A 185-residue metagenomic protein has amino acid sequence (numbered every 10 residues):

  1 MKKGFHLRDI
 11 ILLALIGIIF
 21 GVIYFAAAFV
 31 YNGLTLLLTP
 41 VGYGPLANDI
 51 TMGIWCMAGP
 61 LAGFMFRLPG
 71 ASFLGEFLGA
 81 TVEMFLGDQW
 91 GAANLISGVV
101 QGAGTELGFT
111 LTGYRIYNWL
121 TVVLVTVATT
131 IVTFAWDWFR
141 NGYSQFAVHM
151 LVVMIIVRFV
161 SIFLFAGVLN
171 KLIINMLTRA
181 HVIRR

Functional and structural regions predicted by a protein language model:
K2-A62, N175: Hydrophobic transmembrane alpha-helices
I10-L15, G53, M57, G70-L74 (+3 more regions): Hydrophobic alpha-helical transmembrane segments
L12-G17, I96-W138: Short helix-perturbing small/polar motifs within transmembrane alpha-helices
I23-L34, V82-W90, W136-S144: Transmembrane helix-loop junctions in multi-pass membrane proteins
A28, G79-L107: Interfacial aromatic-anchored transmembrane helix boundaries in multi-pass membrane proteins
L38-V41, R115-R185: Membrane-embedded alpha-helical hairpins and interfacial helices in multi-pass inner-membrane proteins
G63-F73, L111-L120: Membrane-helix interface "capping/anchor" motifs
